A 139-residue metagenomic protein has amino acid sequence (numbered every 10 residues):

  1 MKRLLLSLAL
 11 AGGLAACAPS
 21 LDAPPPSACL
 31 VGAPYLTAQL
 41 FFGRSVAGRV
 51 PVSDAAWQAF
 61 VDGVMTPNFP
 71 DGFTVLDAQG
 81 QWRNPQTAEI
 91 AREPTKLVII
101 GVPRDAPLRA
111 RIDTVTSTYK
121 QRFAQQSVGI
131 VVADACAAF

Functional and structural regions predicted by a protein language model:
M1-L4: Positively charged n-region of N-terminal signal peptides that target proteins for export
G13-A16: C-terminal motif of bacterial Sec signal peptides marking the signal peptidase cleavage site
A18-S20: Bacterial signal peptide processing site
P24-P25: A compositional/biophysical signature of low hydrophobicity enriched in polar/charged and small residues
V31-D54: Terminal, regulation- and interaction-focused segments at domain boundaries
V50-D54, Q58, D105-I112: Solvent-exposed, acidic/flexible segments
A56-T95, I100-R104: Mature extracytoplasmic domains of secretory-pathway proteins
T87-F139: Helix-rich interaction surfaces within compact, conserved domain-sized segments that mediate assembly or partner
